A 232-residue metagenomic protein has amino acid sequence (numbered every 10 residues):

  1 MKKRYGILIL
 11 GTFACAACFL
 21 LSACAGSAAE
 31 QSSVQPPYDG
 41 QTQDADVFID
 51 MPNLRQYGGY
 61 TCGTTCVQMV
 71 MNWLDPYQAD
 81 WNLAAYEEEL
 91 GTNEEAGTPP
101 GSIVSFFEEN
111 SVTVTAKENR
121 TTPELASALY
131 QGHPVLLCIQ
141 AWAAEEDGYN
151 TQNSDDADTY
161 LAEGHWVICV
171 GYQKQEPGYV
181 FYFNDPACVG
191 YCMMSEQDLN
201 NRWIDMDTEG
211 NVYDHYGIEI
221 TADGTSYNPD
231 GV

Functional and structural regions predicted by a protein language model:
M1-G11: Bacterial N-terminal signal peptides that target proteins for export
G11-S22: Bacterial N-terminal signal peptides
L20-Y38: Sec-dependent signal peptide cleavage junction
E30-Q31, Q35, A157-L161, I168-V232: Noncatalytic regulatory segments and standalone regulatory/sensor domains
V34-N93: Active-site nucleophile-adjacent alpha helix/oxyanion-hole segment immediately C-terminal to the catalytic cysteine
Y57-T61, Q68-M69, G91-E95, V114 (+4 more regions): Solvent-exposed loop/turn segments at secondary-structure junctions within structured extracellular/periplasmic domains
Q68-Y77, F106-T113, S127-G132, Q175: Structured segments of extracytoplasmic/periplasmic soluble domains in secreted or envelope-associated proteins
R120-N184: Active-site-adjacent substructure of cysteine-protease-like catalytic cores
